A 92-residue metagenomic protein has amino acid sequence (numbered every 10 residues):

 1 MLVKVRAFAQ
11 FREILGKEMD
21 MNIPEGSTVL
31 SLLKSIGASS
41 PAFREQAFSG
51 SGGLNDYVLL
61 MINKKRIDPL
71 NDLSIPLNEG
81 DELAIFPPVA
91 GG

Functional and structural regions predicted by a protein language model:
M1-G91: Ubiquitin-like/PB1-type beta-grasp interaction modules and other compact soluble beta-rich domains
